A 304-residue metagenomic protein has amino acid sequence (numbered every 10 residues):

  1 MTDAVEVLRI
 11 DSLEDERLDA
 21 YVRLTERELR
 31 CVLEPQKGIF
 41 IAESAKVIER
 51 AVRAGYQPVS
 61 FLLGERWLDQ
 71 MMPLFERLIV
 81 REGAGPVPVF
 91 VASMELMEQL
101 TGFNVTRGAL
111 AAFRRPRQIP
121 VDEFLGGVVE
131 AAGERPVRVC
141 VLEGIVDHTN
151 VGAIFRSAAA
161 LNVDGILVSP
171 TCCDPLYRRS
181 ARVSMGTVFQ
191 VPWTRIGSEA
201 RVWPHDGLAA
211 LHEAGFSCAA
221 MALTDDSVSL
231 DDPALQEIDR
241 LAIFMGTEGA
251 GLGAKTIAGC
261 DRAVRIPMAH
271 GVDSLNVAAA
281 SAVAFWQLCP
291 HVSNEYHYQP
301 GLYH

Functional and structural regions predicted by a protein language model:
M1-R77, C172-C173, Y303: Boundary-proximal intrinsically disordered activation/regulatory segments immediately upstream of a helical core
V5-L8, K46, G83-A84, F90 (+2 more regions): RNA substrate-binding interface of SAM-dependent RNA methyltransferases
R66-L68, M94-L96, T171-C173, I196-E199 (+2 more regions): Short, acidic/turn-prone active-site loops that include or flank metal/cofactor- and phosphate-binding residues
E76-G102, T194: A glycine-rich helix N-cap at a beta->alpha junction
L78-V80, A109, V183-T187, Q236-D239: Short, hinge-like loop/turn segments at secondary-structure boundaries
A111, S157-L161, P175-F189, A254-H304: Structured adenosyl-cofactor binding patch, chiefly the S-adenosyl-L-methionine
A219-V272: Active-site/ligand-binding-proximal alpha/beta "capping" segment
